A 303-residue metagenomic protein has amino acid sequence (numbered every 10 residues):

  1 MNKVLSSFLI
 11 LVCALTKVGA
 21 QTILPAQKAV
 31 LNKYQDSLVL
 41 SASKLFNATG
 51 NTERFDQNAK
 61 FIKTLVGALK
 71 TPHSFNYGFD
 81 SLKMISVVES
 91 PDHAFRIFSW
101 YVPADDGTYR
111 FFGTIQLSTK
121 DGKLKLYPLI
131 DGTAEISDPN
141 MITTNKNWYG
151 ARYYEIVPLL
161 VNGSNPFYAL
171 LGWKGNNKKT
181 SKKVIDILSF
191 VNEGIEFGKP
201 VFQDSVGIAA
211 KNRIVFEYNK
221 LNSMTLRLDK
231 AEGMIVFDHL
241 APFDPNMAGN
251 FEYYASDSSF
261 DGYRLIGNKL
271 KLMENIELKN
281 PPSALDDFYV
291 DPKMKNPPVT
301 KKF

Functional and structural regions predicted by a protein language model:
M1-S37: Bacterial Sec-dependent N-terminal signal peptides
T22-I97: Start-of-domain marker
F79-T144: Active-site acidic/histidine clusters and adjacent loop/turn architecture that either coordinate catalytic ions
A94-W100, F167-K174, G233-H239: Short beta-strand elements that form the blades of beta-propeller/WD-repeat-like and other beta-sheet-rich scaffold
F112-T119, V184-N192, A255-I266: Beta-propeller blade signature
K125-G132, F197-S205, L272-E277: Beta-propeller fold detector
N140-W148, R152-N162, E196-R264: Short aromatic loop motif centered on NTY/YTY
P242-F303: Hydrophilic extracytoplasmic domains
